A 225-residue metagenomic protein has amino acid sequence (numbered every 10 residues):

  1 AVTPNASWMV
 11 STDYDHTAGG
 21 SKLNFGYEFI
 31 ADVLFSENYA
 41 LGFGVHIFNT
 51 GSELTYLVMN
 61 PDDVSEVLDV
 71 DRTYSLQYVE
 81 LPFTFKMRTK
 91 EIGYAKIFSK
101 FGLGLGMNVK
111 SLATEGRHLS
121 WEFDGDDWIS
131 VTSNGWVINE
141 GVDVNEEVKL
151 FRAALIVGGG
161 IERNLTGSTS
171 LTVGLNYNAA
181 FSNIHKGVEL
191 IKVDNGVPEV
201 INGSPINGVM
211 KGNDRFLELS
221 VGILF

Functional and structural regions predicted by a protein language model:
A1, S99-G102, V173-N176: Extended hydrophobic secondary-structure segments that form protein cores and membrane-embedded regions
A1-I30, V148, K211, F216 (+1 more regions): Short glycine/proline- and aromatic-enriched beta-strand/turn motifs that initiate or cap beta-hairpins
P4-W8, D32-F123, D214, E218-F225: Gram-negative (and chloroplast) outer-membrane scaffold detector with strong preference for beta-barrel transmembrane
N5-T12, L57-V67, V131-V142, G196-N202: Flexible, solvent-exposed coil segments and beta strand-coil junctions, predominantly the extracellular/periplasmic
V10-A18, S65-T73, K86, V142-E147 (+1 more regions): Extracellular loop and loop/strand-boundary signature of outer-membrane beta-barrel proteins
V10-Y14, E53-T55, H185-K186: Short, glycine/acidic-enriched capping/hinge loops at junctions between secondary-structure elements
S111-A113, R117-D143: Short helix-loop boundary/capping segments
E146-V148, R152, V157-F225: Predominantly the C-terminal beta-signal and adjacent terminal strand-loop region of outer-membrane beta-barrel
